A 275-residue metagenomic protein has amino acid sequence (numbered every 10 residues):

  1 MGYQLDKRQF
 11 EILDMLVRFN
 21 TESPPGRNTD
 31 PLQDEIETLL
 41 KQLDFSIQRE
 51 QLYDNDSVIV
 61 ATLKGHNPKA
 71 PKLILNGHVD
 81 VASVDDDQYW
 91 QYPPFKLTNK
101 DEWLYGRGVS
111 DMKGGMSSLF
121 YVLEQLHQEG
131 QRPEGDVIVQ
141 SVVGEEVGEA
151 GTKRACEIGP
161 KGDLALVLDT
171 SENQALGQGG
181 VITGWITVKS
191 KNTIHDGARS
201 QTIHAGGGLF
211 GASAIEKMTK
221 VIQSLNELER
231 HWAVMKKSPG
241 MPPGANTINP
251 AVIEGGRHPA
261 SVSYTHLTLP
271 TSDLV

Functional and structural regions predicted by a protein language model:
G2-Y105, Q128-P133: Acidic/His- and Gly-rich active-site-bordering loop/insert found across diverse amide/peptide-bond hydrolases
D14, E37, S117-E124, K153 (+1 more regions): Predominant activation on well-ordered alpha-helical scaffold segments within soluble catalytic domains
D101-S110, N173, H204-A205: A short glycine/serine-rich beta->alpha loop
L104-S117, V142, A212-E216: Short, conserved micro-motifs enriched in small and acidic residues
M112-T183: Acidic/histidine-rich catalytic neighborhood of metal-dependent amide-processing enzymes
K153, I158-S272: Midchain, well-structured core segments that form catalytic/ion-binding scaffolds
